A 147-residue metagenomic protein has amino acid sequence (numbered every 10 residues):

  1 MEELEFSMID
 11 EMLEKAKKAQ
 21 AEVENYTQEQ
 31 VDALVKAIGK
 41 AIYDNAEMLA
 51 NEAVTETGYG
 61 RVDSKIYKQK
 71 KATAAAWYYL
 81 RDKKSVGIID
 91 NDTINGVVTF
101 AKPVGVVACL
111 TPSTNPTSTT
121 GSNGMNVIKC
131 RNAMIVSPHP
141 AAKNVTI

Functional and structural regions predicted by a protein language model:
M1-V98: N-terminal Rossmann-like NAD(P)+-binding subdomain of aldehyde/semialdehyde dehydrogenases
D82-I147: Conserved small-residue-rich beta-alpha loop and adjacent elements that most often cradle the phosphate/pyrophosphate
